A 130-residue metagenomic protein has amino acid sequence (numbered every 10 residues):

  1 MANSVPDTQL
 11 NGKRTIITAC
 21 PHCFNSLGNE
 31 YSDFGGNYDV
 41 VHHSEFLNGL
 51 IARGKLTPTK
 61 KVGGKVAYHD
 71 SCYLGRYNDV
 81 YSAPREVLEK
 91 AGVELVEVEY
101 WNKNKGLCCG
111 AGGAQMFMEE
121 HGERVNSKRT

Functional and structural regions predicted by a protein language model:
M1-T130: Iron-sulfur cluster-binding electron-transfer modules in prokaryotic oxidoreductases
